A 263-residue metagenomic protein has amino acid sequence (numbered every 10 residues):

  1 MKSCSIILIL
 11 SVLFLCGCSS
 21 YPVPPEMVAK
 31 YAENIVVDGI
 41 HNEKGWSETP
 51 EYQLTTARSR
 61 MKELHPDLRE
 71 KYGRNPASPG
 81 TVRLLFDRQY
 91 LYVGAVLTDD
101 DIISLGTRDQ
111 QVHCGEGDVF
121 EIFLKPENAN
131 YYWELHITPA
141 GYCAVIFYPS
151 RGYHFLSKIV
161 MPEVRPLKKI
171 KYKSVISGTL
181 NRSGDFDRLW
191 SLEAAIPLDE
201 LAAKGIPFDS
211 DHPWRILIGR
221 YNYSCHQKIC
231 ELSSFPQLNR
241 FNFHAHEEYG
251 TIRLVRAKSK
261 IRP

Functional and structural regions predicted by a protein language model:
M1-S5: Positively charged n-region of N-terminal signal peptides that target proteins for export
I7-C16: Bacterial N-terminal signal peptides
C18-P263: Structural preference for beta-rich elements and adjacent junctions enriched in aromatics
